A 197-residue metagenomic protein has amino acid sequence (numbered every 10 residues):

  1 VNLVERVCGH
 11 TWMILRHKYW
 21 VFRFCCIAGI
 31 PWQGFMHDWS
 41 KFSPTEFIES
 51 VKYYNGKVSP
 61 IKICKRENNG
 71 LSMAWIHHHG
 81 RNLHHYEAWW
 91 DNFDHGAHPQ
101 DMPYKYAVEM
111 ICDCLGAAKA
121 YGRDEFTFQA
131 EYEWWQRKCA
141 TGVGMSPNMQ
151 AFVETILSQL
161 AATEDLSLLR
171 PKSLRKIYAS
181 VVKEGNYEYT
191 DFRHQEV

Functional and structural regions predicted by a protein language model:
V1-V197: Metal-dependent phosphohydrolase cores
